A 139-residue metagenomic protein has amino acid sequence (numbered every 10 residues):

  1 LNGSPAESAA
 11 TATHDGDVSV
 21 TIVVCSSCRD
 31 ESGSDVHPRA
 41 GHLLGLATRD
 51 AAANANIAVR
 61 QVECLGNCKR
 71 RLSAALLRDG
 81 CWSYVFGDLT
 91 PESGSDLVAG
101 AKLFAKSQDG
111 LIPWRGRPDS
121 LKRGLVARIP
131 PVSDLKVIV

Functional and structural regions predicted by a protein language model:
N2-E31: N-terminal, Lys/Arg- and Ser/Thr-rich interaction peptides
H14-V23, G45-N67: Immediate flanking context of iron-sulfur cluster ligation sites
V20-D35, R60-D79: Local cysteine-cluster metal-coordination motifs and their immediate loop/turn environment, predominantly Fe-S cluster
S34-H37, D88: Short, solvent-exposed loop/turn segments at secondary-structure boundaries
A40-I57, L89-T90, S95-A99: Ferredoxin-type iron-sulfur electron-transfer modules in oxidoreductases and energy-metabolism complexes
R70, L76-C81, A101-V139: Short flanking/linker segments adjacent to small metal-binding domains or redox-active Cys/His motifs
S83-G87: Intrinsically disordered, low-complexity regulatory segments enriched in Ser/Thr/Pro and charged residues
